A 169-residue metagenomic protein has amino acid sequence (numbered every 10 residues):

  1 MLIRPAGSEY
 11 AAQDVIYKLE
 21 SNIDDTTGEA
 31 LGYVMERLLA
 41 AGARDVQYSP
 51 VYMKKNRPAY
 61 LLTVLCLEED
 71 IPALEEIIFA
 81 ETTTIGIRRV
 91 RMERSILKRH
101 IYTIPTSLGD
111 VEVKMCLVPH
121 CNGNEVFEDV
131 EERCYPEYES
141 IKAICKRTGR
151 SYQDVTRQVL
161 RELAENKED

Functional and structural regions predicted by a protein language model:
M1-G7: Mobile "lid/hinge" segments at catalytic clefts and subdomain interfaces of large enzymes
S8, D14-L65, E69-G86, R91-D169: Long, contiguous binding/interaction regions
